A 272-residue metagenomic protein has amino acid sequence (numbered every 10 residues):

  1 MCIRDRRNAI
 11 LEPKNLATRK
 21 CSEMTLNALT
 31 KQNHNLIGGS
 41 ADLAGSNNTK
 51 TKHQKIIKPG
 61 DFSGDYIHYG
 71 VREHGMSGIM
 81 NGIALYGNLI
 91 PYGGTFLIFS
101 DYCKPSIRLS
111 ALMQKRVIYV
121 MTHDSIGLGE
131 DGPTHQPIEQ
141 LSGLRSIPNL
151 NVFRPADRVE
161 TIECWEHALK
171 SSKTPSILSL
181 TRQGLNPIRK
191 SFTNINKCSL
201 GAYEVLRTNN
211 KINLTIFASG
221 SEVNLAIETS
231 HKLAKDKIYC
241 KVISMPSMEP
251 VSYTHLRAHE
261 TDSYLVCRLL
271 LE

Functional and structural regions predicted by a protein language model:
M1-D5, T254-T261, L265: Conserved small/polar residues in nucleotide/adenosyl-binding loops
R4-S179, G184: Thiamine diphosphate
T49-K55, R108-L109, K190-F192, V251-R257: Short glycine/threonine-rich loop-to-helix capping motif typified by GTGT followed within a few residues by an Asp-Pro
L85, H231, K235, C267: Short, well-ordered alpha-helices that flank and scaffold nucleotide-derived cofactor binding pockets
N149-L256: Glycine-rich ThDP/TPP pyrophosphate-binding loop and its adjacent helix/strand module within ThDP-dependent enzymes
V266-E272: Hydrophobic alpha-helical segments, chiefly the membrane-spanning helices and signal/signal-anchor peptides
